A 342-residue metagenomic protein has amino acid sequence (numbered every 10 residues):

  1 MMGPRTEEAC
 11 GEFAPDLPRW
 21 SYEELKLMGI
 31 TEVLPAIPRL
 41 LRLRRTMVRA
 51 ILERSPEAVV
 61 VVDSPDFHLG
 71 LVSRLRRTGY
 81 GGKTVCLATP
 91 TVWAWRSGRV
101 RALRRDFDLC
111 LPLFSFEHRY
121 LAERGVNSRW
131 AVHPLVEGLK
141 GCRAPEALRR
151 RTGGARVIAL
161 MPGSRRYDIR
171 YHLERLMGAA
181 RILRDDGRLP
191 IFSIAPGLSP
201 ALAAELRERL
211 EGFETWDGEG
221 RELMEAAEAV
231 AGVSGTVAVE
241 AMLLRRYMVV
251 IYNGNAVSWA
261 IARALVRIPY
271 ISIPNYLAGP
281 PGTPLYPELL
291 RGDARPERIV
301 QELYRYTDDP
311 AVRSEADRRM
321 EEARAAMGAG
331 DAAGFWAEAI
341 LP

Functional and structural regions predicted by a protein language model:
M1-P342: Nucleotide-activated sugar donor-binding and catalytic core shared by glycosyltransferases and related lipid-linked
